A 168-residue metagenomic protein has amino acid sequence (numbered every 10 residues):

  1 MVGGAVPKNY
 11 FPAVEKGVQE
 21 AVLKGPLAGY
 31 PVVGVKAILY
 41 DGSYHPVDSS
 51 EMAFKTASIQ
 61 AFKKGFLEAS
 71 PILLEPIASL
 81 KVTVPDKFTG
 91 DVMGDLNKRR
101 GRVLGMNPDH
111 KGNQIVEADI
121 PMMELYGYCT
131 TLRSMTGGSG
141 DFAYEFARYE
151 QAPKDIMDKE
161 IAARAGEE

Functional and structural regions predicted by a protein language model:
M1-E168: Accessory interaction regions appended to the cores of large information-processing enzymes
